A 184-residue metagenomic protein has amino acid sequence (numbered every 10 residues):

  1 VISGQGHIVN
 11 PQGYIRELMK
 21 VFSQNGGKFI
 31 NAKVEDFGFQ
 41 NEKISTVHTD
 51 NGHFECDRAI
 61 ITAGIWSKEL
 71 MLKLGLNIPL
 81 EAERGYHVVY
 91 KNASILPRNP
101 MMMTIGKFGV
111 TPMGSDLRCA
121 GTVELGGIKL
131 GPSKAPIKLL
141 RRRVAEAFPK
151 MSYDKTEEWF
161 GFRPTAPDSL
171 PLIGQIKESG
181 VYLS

Functional and structural regions predicted by a protein language model:
V1-R58: Helical element adjacent to the flavin cofactor pocket in flavoenzyme catalytic cores
Q5, P11, T104-I105, A145-S184: C-terminal catalytic lobe of FAD-dependent flavoproteins
Q12-K20, A32-V34, P79, Y90-T111: Flavin (primarily FAD) cofactor-binding/catalytic cores of flavoenzymes
G27, F39-N41, S45, K91 (+1 more regions): C-terminal lid/capping helical subdomain adjacent to the catalytic/cofactor pocket in oxidative enzymes
T46-P97: Central helical "cap/lid" subdomain
R58, P79, I128-K134, V181-S184: A conserved FAD-binding loop/helix module that cradles the flavin
M113-A147: Conserved FAD/dinucleotide-binding core of flavoprotein oxidoreductases
